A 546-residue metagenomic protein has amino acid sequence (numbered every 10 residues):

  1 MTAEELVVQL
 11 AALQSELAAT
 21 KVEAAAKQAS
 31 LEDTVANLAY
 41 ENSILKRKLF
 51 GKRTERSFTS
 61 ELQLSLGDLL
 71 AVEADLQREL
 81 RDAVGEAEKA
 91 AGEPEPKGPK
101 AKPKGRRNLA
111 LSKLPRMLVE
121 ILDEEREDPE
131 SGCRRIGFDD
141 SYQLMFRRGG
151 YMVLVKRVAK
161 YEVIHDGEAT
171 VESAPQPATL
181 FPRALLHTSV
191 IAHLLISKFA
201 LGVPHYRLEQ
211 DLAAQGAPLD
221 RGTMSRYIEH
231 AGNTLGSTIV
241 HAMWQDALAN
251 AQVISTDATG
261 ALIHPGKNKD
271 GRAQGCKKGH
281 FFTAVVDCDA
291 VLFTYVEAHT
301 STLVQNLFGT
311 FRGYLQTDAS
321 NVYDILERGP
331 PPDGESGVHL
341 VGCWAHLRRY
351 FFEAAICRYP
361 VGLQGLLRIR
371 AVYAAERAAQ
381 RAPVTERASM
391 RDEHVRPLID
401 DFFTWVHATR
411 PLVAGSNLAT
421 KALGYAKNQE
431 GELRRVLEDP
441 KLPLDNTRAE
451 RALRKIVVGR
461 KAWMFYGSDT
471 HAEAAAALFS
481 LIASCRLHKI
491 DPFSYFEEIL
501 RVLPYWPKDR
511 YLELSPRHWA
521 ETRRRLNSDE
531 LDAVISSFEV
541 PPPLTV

Functional and structural regions predicted by a protein language model:
M1-A184, A251, S255-T256, L262 (+3 more regions): Short, flexible loop/hinge motifs at secondary-structure junctions
G51, R126-E130, V163, L194 (+10 more regions): Mobile genetic element proteins and their domesticated derivatives, centered on retroelements and DNA transposons
R107-A110, L114-C133, Y206-T310, A379-L437 (+2 more regions): Gly/Pro-rich turn-and-neighbor structural signature
I136-G137, V171-A174, I263-P265, L292-T294 (+6 more regions): Short helix/loop capping segments that flank catalytic or ligand/cofactor-binding pockets
Y151-Y206, Q274, K278-V291: Active-site-adjacent "gating/activation" loops or surface patches in catalytic cores
V190, L195-S197, E209, R348-R387: Conserved catalytic alpha/beta cores of large enzymes that bind or transform nucleotide phosphates and polynucleotides
Y314, A319, P330-Q364: Conserved beta-strand -> loop -> alpha-helix junction used to position metal-binding or nucleic-acid-contacting
A319-V322, L367-V546: Acidic/histidine-rich catalytic cores and adjacent linkers of DNA breakage/strand-transfer/modification proteins
